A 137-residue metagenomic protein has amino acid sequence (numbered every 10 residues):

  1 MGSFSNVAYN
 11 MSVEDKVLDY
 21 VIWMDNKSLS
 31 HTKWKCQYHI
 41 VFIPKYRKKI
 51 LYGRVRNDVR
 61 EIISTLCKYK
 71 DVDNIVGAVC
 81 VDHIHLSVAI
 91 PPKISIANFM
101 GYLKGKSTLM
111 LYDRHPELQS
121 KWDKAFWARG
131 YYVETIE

Functional and structural regions predicted by a protein language model:
G2-E137: Basic nucleic-acid-binding interfaces
